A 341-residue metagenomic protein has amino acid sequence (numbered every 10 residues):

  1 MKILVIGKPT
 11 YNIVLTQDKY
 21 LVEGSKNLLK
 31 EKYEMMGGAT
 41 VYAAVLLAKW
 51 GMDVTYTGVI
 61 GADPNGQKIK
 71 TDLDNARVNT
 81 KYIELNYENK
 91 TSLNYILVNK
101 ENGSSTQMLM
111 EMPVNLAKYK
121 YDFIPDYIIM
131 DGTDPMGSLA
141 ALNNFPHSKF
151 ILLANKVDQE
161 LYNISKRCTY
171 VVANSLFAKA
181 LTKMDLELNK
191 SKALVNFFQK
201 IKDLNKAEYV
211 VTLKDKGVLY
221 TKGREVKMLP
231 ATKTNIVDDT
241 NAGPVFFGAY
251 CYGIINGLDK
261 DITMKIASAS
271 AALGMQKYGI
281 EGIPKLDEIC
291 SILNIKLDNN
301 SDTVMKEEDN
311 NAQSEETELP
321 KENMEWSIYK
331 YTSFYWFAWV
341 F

Functional and structural regions predicted by a protein language model:
M1-T57, P64-Q67, E315-F341: Glycine-rich phosphate/adenosyl-contacting loop at the front of the ribokinase-like
P64-A76, I96: Active-site-proximal loop->helix
D72-E88: A glycine-rich helix N-cap at a beta->alpha junction
N94-G132, M136: Conserved phosphate-binding/catalytic loop of the ribokinase/pfkB sugar-kinase fold
M110-N115, F150-K156: Short gly/ser/thr-rich secondary-structure transition/capping motifs
A117-K118, G137-S138, V157-L161: Short acidic active-site motifs
N144-K149, N155-K227: Conserved phosphate/ATP/ADP-binding segment of small-molecule kinases
N189-F341: Conserved phosphate-binding/catalytic region of the ribokinase-like
